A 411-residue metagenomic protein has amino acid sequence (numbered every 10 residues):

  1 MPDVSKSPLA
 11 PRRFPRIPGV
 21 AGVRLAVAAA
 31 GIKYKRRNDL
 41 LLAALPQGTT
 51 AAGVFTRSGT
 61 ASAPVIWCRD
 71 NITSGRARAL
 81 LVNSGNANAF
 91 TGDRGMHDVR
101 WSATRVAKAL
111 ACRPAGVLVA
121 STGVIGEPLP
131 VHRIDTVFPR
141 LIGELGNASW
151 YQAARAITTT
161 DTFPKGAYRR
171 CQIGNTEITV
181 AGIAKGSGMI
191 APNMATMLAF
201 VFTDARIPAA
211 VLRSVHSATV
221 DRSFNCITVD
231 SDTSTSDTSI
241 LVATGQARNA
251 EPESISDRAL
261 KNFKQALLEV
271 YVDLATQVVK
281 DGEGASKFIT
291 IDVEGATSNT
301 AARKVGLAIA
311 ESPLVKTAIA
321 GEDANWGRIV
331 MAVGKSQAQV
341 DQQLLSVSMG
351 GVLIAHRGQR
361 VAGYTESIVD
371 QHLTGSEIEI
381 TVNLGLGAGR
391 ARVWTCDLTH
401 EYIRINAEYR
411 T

Functional and structural regions predicted by a protein language model:
P2-R100, A107-T411: A structural signal for small-residue-enriched, beta-sheet-centric alpha/beta enzyme cores and oligomeric scaffold folds
